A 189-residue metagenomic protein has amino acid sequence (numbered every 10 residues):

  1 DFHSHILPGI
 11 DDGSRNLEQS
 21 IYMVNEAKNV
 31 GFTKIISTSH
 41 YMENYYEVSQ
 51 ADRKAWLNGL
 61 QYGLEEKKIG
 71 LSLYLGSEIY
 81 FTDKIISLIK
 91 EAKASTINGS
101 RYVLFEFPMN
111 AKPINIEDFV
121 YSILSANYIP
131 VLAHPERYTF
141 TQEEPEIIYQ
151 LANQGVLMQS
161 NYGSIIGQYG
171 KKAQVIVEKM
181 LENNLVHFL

Functional and structural regions predicted by a protein language model:
D1-G70: An N-terminally biased module of ancient metal coordination in phosphate/nucleic-acid-related enzymes
S4, H40-Y41, E78-I79, P135 (+1 more regions): Active-site metal-binding loops of divalent metal-dependent hydrolases
H5-S14, P145-A152, S160-G163: Metallo-beta-lactamase
L17-V24, I85-I89, I114-I116, I176-E178: Short, acidic/polar
K28, L124, L181-E182: Non-catalytic positions within long, well-ordered alpha-helices that form the structural scaffold/packing of enzyme
E47-Q159: Extended substrate/RNA-proximal surfaces in nucleic-acid metabolism proteins
Q142-Y149, Y169-E178: Histidine/acidic-residue-rich catalytic or RNA/ligand-binding cores of hydrolases and nuclease-related proteins
V186-L189: Short acidic/histidine-rich active-site segments
